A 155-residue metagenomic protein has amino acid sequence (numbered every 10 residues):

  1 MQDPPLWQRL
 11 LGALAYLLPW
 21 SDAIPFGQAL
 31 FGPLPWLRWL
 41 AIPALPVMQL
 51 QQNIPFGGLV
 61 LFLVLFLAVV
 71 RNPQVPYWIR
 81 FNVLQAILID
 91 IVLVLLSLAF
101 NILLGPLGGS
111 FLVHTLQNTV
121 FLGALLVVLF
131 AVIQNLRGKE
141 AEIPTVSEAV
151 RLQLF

Functional and structural regions predicted by a protein language model:
M1-F155: Alpha-helical membrane insertion/targeting regions
